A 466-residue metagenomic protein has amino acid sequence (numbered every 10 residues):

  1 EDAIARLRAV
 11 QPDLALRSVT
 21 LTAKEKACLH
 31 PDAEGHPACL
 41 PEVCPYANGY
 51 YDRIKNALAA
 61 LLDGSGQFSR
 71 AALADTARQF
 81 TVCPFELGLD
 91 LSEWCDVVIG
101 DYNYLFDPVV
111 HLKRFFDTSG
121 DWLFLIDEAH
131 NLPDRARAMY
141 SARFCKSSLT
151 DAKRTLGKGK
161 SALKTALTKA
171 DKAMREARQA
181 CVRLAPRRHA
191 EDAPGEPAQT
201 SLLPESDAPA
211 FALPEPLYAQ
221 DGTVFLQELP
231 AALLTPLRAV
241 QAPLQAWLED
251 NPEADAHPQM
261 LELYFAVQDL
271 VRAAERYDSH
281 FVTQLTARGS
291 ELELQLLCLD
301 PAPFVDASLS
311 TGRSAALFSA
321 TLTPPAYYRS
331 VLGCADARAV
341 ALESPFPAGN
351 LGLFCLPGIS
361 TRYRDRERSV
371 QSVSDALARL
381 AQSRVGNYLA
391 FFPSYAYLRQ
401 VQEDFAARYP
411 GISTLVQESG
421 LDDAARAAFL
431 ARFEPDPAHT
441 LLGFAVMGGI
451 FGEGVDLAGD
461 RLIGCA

Functional and structural regions predicted by a protein language model:
E1, A316-F318, G386-P393, Y397: Conserved RecA-like ASCE P-loop NTPase motor core of nucleic-acid helicases/translocases
E1-V98, F106, L149, R154 (+8 more regions): A substrate-engagement module of RecA-like helicase motors
D2-L7, T20, L132-R135, S148-A152 (+6 more regions): Alpha-helical scaffold elements adjacent to nucleotide-binding pockets in ATP/GTP-utilizing enzyme cores
L73-V98, P108-F115, V240-S360, R368-V370 (+3 more regions): A contiguous, basic/glycine-rich beta-loop/short-helix subdomain that forms a polymer-engagement track
V98, Y104, T118-T150: SF2 helicase catalytic motif II
I99, L125-I126, L132, S314-S319 (+1 more regions): Short hydrophobic beta-strand that contains or immediately precedes a catalytic carboxylate
P393-E418: Conserved helicase motor "Helicase C" RecA-like lobe of SF1/SF2 P-loop NTPases
V455-A466: A short beta-strand element within the Helicase C-terminal
